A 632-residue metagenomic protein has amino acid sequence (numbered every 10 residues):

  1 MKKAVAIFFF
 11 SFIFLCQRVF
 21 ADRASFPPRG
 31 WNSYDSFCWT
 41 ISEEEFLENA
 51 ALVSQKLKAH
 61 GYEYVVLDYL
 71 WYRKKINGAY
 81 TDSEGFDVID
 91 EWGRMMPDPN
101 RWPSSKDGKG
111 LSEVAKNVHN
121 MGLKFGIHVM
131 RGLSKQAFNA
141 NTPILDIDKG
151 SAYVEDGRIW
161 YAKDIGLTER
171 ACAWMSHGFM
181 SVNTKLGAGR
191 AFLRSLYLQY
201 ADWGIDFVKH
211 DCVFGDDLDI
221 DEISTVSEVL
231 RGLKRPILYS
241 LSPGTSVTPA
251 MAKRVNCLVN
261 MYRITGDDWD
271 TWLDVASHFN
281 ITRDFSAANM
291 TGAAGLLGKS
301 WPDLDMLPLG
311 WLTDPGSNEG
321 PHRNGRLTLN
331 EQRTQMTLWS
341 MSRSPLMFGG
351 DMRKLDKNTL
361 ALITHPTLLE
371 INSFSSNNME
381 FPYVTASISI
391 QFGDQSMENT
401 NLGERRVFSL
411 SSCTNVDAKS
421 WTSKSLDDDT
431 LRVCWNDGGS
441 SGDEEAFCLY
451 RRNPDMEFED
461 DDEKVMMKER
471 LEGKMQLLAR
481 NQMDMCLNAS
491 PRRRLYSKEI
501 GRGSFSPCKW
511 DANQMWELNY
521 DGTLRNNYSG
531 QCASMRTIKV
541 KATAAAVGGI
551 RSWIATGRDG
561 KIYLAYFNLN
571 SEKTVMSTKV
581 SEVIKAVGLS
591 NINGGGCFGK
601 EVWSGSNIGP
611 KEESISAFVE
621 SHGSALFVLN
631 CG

Functional and structural regions predicted by a protein language model:
K3-A21: Cleavable N-terminal signal peptides of Sec/SRP-targeted secreted and luminal proteins
P27-S33, E63-D68, K124-V129, D206-D211 (+6 more regions): Structural recognition of the beta-strand scaffold that forms the well-ordered cores of secreted hydrolase catalytic
V53-C212, D216: Aromatic-lined carbohydrate-binding/catalytic grooves of carbohydrate-active enzymes
W160-A171, K185, G232, P236-D351: Glycan-recognition surfaces
R333-Q335, W339-G349, A386-N401, A546-L589: Carbohydrate-binding surface patches
T337-T385, T537-A544: Catalytic cores of secreted or luminal carbohydrate-active enzymes
Y383-G548: Lectin-like carbohydrate-binding module/patch detector with strong preference for beta-trefoil
G609-G632: C-terminal beta-strand-rich structural cap/linker in extracellular carbohydrate-active enzymes
